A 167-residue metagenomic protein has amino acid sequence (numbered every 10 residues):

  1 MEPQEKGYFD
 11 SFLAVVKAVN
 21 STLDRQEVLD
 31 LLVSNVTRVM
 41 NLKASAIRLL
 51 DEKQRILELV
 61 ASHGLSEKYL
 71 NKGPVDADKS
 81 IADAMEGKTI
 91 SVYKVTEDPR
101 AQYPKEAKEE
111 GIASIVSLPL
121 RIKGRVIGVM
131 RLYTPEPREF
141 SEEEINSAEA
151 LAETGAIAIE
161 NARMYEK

Functional and structural regions predicted by a protein language model:
M1-E27, R38, I127, M164-K167: Signal-transmission linkers at sensory-effector interfaces
V16-L23, L32-N41, L49, A107-K108: Short regulatory alpha-helical segment in sensory/regulatory domains of signaling proteins that mediates
S34-T37, A46-L70, K79-I81: GAF sensory/regulatory domain recognition with acknowledged cross-activation on helical regulatory dimers
E67, Y93-S114, T134-E136: Signal-transducing coupling segments at domain and membrane junctions
E67-I90, A101-E106: Acidic/proline- and glycine-rich, intrinsically disordered low-complexity segments that serve as regulatory linkers
A77, A113-R121: A short, aliphatic-rich beta-strand micro-motif
L120-T134, A158: Sensory-domain boundary capping and coupling elements
I145, E149-A156: Allosteric cytosolic regulatory segments
